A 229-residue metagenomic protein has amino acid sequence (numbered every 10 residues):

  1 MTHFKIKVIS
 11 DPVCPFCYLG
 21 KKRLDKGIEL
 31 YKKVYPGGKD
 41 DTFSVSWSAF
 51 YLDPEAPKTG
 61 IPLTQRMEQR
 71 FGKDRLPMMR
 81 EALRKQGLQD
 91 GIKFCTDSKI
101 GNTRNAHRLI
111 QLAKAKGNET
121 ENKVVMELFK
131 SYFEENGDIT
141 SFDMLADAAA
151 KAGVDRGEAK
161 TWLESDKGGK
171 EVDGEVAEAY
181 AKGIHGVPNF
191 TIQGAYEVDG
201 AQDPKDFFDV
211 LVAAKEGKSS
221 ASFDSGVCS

Functional and structural regions predicted by a protein language model:
M1-T2, S229: Eukaryotic N-terminal targeting leaders
T2-K7, F43: Extreme N-terminal starter segment of soluble prokaryotic enzymes
V8-I9, V13, K21-K33, Q111-S229: C-terminal cap of thioredoxin/glutaredoxin-like
Y18: Cys/His-coordinated zinc-binding microdomains
K22-F133: Structural alpha/beta surface segment adjacent to cysteine/selenocysteine redox centers across thiol/disulfide enzymes
